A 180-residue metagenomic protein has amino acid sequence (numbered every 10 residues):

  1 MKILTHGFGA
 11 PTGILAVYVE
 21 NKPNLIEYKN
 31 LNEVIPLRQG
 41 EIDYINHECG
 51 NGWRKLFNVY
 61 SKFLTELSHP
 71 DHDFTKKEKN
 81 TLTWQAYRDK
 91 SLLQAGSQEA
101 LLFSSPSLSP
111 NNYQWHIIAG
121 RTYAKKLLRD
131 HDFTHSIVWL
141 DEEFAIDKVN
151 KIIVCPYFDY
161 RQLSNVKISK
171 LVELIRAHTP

Functional and structural regions predicted by a protein language model:
M1: …; additionally, a secondary subgroup of soluble metalloenzymes is captured
L4-A16, E20-I42, C49, D130-P180: C-terminal capping/extension of enzyme domains
V19-E20, Y60, F103-S105, I117-R121 (+1 more regions): Short His-Asn-centered micro-motif
L31-G96: Short, surface-exposed acidic-centric catalytic microdomains
K77, P110-N112, A177-P180: Charge-dense, helix-prone N-terminal extensions
L101-N111: Short acidic low-complexity segments
N111-I117, Y123-E142: A contiguous catalytic/ligand-binding core that recognizes phosphate-bearing ligands
R121-K125, D159-Q162: Short Gly/Pro-enriched loop/turn and capping motifs at secondary-structure junctions
